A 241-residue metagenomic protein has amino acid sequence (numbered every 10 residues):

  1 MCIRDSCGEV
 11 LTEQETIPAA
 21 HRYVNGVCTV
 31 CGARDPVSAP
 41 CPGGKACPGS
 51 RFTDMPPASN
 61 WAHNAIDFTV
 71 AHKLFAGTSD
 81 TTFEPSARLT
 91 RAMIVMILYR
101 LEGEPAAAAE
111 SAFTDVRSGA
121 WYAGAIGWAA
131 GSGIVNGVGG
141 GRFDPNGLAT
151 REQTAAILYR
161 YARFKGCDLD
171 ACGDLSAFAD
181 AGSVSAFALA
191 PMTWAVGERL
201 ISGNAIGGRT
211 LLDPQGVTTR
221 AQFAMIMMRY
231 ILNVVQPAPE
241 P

Functional and structural regions predicted by a protein language model:
M1-S6: Conserved small/polar residues in nucleotide/adenosyl-binding loops
G8, G32: Cys/His-coordinated zinc-binding microdomains
L11, D35: Cys/His-rich microdomains that often coordinate metals
T12-R22: Extracellular cysteine-rich, disulfide-bonded modular repeats and adjacent stalk/linker segments in secreted
G26: Cys/His-enriched microdomains
V37-H63, A71, A76-A125, S132-E152 (+3 more regions): Feature responds to low-complexity, polar/acidic, surface-exposed segments characteristic of secreted/exported proteins
